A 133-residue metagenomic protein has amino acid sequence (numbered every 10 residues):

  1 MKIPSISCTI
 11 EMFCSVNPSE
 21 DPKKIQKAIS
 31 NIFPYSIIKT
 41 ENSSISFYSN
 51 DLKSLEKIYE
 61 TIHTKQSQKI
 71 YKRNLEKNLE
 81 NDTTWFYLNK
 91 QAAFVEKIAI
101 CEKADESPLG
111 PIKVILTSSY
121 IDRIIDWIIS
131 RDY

Functional and structural regions predicted by a protein language model:
M1-I6, P34-I38, K72-N78, K97-S107: Short, flexible, solvent-exposed loop/turn segments with mixed acidic/basic and small polar residues
M1-K39: Long, hydrophobic N-terminal alpha-helical segment
C8-V16, T84-F86, P108-L116: Short, structured motif recognition centered on aromatic/hydrophobic residues
P18-S19, D51-L55, S118-I121: Helix N-cap motif at beta-to-alpha junctions
I25-S30, I58-Q66, I128-S130: Short amphipathic alpha-helices in soluble, non-transmembrane regions that often serve as interface/regulatory elements
K39-K57: Short, charge-patterned binding micro-sites
K65-I100: Mid-chain, well-packed structural core segment of small domains
A99-Y133: Glycine-rich, aromatic-bearing surface loops/beta-hairpins
